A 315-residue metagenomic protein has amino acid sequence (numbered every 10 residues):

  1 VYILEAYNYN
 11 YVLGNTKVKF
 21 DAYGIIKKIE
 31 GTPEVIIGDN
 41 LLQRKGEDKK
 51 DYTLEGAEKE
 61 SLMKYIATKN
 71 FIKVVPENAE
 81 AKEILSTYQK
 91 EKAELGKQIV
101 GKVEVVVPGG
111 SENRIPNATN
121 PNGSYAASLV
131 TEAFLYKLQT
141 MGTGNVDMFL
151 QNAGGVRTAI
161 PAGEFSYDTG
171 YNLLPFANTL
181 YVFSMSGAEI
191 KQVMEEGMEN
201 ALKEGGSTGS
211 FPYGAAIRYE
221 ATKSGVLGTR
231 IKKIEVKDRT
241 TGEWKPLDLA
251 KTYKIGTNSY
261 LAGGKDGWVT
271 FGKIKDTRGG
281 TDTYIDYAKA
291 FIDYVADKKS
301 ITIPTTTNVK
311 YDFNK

Functional and structural regions predicted by a protein language model:
A6-K315: Catalytic centers of hydrolytic enzymes
